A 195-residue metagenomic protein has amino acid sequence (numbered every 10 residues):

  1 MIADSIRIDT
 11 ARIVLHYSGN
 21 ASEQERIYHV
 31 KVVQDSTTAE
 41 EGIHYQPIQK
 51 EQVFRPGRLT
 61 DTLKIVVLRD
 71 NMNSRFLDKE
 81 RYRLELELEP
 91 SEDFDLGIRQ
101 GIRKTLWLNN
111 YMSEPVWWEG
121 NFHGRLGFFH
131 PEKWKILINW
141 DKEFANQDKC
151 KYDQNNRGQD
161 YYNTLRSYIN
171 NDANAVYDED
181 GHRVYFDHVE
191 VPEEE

Functional and structural regions predicted by a protein language model:
M1-Y28, V33-Q46, D70-E195: Intrinsically disordered, low-complexity regulatory regions in eukaryotic proteins
Q52-D61: Short proline/glycine- and polar residue-rich coil/turn motifs
L63-N71: Short edge beta-strand/strand-turn motifs with a hydrophobic/aromatic core and a Ser/Thr and/or Pro "cap." The feature
